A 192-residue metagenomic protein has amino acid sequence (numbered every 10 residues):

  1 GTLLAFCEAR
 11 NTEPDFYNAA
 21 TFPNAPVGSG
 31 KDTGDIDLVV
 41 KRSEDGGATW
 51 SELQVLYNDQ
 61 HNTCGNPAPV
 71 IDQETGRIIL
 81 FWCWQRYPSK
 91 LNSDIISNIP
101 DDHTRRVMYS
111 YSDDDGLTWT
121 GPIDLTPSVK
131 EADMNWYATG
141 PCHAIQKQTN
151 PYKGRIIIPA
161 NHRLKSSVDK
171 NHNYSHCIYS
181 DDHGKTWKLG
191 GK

Functional and structural regions predicted by a protein language model:
G1-K192: Asp-box/BNR beta-propeller blade signature and adjacent active/binding-site loops in extracellular glycan-interacting
